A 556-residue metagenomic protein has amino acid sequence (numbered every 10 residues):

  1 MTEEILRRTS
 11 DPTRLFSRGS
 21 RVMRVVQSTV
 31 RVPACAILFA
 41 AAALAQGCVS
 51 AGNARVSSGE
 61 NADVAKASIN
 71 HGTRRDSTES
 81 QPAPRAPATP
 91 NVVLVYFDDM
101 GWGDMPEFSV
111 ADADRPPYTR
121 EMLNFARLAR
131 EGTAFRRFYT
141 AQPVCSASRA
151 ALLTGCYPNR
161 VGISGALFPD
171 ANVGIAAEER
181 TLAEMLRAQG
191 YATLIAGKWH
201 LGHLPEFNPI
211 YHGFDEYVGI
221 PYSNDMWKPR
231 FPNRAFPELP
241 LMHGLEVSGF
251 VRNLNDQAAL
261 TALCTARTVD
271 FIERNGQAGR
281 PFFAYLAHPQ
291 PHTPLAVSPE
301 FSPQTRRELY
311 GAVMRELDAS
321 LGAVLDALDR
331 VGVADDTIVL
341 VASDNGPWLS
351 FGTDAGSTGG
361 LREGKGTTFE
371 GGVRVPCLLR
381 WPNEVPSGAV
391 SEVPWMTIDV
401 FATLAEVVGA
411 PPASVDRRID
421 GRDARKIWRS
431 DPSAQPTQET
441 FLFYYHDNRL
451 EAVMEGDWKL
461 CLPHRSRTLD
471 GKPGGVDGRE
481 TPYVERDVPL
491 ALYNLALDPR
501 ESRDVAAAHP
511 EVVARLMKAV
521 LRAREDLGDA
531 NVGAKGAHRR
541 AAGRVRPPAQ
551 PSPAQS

Functional and structural regions predicted by a protein language model:
T2-R8: Extreme N-terminal basic, low-complexity initiation segments that serve as generic localization/processing leaders
T9-S10, V30, R74: Short, basic, low-complexity termini and linkers enriched in Ser/Thr/Gly/Pro that act as targeting/leader peptides
F16-A36: Bacterial N-terminal signal peptides that target proteins for export
P33-Q46: Bacterial N-terminal signal peptides
C48-G59, D63-A491, P499-E525, D529-V532 (+2 more regions): Formylglycine-dependent sulfatase
